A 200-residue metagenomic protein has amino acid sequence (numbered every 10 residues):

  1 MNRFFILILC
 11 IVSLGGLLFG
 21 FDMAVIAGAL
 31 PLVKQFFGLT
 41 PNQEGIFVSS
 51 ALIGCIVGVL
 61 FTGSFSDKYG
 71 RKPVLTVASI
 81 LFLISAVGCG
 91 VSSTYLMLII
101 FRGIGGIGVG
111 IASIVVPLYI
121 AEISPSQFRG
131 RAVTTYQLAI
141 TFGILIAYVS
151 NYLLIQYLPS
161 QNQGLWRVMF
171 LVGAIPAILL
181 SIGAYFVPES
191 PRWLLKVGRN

Functional and structural regions predicted by a protein language model:
M1-N200: Transmembrane-helix signature of 12-pass secondary carriers
